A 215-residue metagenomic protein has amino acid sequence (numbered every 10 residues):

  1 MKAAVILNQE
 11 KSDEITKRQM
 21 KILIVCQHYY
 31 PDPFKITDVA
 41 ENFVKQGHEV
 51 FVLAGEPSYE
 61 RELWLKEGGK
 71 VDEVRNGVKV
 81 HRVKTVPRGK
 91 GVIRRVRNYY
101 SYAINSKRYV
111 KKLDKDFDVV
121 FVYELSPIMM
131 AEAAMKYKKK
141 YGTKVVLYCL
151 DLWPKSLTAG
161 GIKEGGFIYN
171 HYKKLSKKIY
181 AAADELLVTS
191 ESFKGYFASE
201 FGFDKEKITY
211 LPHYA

Functional and structural regions predicted by a protein language model:
K2-N8, D13-N76: N-terminal subdomain of nucleotide-sugar transferases
E10, A198-S199, E206-K207, Y214-A215: Acidic anion/phosphate-binding donor-loop and adjacent secondary structure in glycosyltransferase catalytic cores
K21, E49-F51, K79, K144 (+2 more regions): Residues at the starts of beta-strands that form the adenosine-phosphate
P33, Y99-N105, V119-S156: An aromatic- and histidine-rich active-site surface loop
V52-D114: A conserved catalytic-core segment of Leloir-type glycosyltransferases
E56, S192, H213-Y214: Carbohydrate-associated surface elements
V122, V188-T189: Short beta-strand scaffold positions
M129, K136-K140, G166-L186: Membrane-proximal helix-turn-helix segments that form the acceptor-binding/catalytic region of lipid-linked
